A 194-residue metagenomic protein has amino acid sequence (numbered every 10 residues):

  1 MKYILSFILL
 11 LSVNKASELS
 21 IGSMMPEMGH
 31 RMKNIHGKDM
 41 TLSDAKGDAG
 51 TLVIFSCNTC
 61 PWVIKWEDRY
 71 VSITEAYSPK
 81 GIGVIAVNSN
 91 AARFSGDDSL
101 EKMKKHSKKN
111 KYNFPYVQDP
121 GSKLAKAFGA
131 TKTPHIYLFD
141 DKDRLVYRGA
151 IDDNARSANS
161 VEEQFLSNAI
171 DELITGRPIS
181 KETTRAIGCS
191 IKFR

Functional and structural regions predicted by a protein language model:
Y3-S12: Sec-dependent N-terminal signal peptides
A16-S43: N-terminal "domain-start" segment that seeds a small globular fold
S43-W66, V84, I170: Short active-site neighborhood of thiol/selenol oxidoreductases, capturing the structured segment around
G47-T51, K80-V84, K111-P115, D141-K142: Loop/turn elements at helix/coil->beta-strand transitions in domains of secreted/extracellular proteins
N58-T59, S89-F94, A155-N159: Second-shell loop/turn segments in exported
I64-K109, P120-A127: Structural microenvironment flanking redox-active thiols in thiol-disulfide oxidoreductases
K104-D140, L145-V146: Short, internal strand/loop/helix patches that form the active-site neighborhood or redox-interaction surface
L138-R194: Thiol-/selenol-based redox modules, centered on thioredoxin-like and closely related oxidoreductase domains
